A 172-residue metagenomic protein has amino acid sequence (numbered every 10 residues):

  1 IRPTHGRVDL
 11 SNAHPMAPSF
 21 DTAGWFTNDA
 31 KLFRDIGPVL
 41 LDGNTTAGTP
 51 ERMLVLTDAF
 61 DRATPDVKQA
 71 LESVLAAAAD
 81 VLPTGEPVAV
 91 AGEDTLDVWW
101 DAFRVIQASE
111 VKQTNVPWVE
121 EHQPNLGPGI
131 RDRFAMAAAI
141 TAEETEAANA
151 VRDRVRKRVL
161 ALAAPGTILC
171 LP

Functional and structural regions predicted by a protein language model:
I1-L56: Fold-level recognition of mixed alpha/beta catalytic cores in primary-metabolism enzymes, strongest
D42-P172: Amidase signature
